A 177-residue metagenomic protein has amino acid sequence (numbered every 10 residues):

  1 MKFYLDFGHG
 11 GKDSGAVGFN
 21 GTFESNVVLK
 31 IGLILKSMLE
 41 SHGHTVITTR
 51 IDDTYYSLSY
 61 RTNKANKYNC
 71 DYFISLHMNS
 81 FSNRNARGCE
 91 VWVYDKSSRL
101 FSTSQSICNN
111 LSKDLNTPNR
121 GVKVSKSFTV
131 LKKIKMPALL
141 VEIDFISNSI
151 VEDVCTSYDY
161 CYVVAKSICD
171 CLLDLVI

Functional and structural regions predicted by a protein language model:
M1-F3: Extreme N-terminal starter segment of soluble prokaryotic enzymes
D6-D13: Short acidic/polar micro-motifs centered on Gly/Asp/Asn
D13-S14, N83: Glycine/Thr-rich phosphate-binding loops of Rossmann-like dinucleotide-binding domains
G15-L29: Glycine- and acidic-residue-enriched helix-capping/strand-helix junction motifs
S25-I177: Active-site-proximal helix/loop segments of hydrolytic enzymes
